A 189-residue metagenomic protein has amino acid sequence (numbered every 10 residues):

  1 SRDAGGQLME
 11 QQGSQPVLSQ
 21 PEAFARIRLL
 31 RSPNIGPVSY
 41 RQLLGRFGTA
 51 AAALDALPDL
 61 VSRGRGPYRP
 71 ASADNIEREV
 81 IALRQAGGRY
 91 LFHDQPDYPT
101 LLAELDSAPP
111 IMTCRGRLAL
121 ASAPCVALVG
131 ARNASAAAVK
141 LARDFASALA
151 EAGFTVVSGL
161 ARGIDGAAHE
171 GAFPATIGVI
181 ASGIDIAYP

Functional and structural regions predicted by a protein language model:
G5-E151, A181: Short, positively charged patches
A146, A150, F154-P189: Phosphate/pyrophosphate-binding betaalpha-module
